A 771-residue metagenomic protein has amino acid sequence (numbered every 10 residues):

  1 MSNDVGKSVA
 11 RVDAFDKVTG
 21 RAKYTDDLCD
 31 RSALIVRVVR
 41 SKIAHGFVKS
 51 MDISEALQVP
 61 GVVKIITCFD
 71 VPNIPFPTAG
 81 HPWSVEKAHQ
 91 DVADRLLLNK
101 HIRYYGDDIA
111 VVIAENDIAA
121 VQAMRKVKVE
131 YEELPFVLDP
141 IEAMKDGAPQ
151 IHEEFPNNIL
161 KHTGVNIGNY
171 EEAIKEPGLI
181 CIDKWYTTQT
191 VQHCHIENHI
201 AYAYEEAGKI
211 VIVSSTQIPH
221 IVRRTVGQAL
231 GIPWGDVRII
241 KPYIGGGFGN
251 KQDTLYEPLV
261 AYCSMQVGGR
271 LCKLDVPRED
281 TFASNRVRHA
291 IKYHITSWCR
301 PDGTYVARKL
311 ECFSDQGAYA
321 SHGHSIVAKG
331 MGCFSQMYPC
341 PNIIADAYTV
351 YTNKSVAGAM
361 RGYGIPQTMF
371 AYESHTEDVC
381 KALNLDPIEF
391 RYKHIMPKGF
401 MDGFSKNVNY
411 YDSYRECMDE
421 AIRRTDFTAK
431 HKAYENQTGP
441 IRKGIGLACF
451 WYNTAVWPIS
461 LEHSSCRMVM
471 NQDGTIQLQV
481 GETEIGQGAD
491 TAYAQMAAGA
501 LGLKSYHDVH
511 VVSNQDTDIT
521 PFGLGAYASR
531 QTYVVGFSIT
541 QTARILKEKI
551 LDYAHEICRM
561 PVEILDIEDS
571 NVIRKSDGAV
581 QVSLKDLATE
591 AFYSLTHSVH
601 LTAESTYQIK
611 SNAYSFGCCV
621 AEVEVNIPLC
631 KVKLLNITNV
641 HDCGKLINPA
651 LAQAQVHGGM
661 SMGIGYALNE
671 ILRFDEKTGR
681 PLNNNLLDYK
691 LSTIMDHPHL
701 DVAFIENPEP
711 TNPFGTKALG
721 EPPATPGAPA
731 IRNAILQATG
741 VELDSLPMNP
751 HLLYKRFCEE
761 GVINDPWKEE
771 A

Functional and structural regions predicted by a protein language model:
M1-I159, G268: Flexible, low-hydrophobicity surface segments
K7, D13-D16, V85-H89, N157-A201 (+4 more regions): Glycine-rich loop/linker segments at domain edges
F15-D16, R125-L138, Q217, R224 (+5 more regions): Extended active-site and interfacial segments that coordinate phosphate-rich ligands in large catalytic machineries
V36, I210-S214, T475-V480, L634-N636: Short, aliphatic-rich beta-strand segments
C68-F69, G231-D236, M265-K273, P301 (+3 more regions): C-terminal catalytic domains of large/alpha subunits in multi-subunit enzymes
P75-G80, A123-K126, R223-T225, F248-T254 (+13 more regions): Short acidic, glycine/serine/threonine-rich loops at helix termini
K145-L230, I395-T475, L682-T693, H699-A703: Helix-loop-helix junctions that connect adjacent transmembrane helices in secondary transporters/permeases, recognized
Y243, G247-L274, A489-A497: Thiamine diphosphate
